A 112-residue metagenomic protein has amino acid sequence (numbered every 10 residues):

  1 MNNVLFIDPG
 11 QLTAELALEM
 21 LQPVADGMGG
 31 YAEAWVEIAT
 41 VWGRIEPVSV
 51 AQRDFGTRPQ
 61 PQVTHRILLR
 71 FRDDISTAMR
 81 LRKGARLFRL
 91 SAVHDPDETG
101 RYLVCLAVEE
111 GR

Functional and structural regions predicted by a protein language model:
M1-G10, P23-A25, G30-R112: Short, conserved turn/kink motifs that form compact alpha/beta structural patches or helix kinks used as
T13-L18: A short, Trp-centered hydrophobic/proline-enriched beta-strand micro-motif
